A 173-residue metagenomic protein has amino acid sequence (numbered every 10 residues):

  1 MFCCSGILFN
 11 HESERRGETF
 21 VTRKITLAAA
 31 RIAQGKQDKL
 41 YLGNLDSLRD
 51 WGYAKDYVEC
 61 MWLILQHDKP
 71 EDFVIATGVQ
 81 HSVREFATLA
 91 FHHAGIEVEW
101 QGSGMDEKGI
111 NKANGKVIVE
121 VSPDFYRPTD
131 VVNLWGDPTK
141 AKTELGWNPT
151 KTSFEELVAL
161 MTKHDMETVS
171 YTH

Functional and structural regions predicted by a protein language model:
M1-L8: Conserved Rossmann-fold SDR core element
S5, R16-Y171: C-terminal substrate-binding subdomain of Rossmann-fold SDR/epimerase-dehydratase oxidoreductases
H11-E14: Conserved catalytic-site region of short-chain dehydrogenase/reductase
